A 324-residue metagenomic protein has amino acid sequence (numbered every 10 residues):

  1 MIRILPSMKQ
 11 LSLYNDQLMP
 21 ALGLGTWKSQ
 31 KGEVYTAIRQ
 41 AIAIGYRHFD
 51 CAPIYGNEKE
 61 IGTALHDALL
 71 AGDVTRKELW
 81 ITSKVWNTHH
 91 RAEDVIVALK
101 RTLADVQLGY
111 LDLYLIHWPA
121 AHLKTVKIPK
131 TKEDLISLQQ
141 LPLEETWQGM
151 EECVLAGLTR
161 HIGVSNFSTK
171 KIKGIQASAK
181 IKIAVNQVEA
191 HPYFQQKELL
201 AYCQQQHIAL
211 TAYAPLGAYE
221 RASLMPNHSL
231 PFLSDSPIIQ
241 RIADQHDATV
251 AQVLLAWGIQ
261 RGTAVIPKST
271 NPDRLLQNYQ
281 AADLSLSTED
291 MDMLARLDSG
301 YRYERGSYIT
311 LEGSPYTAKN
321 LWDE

Functional and structural regions predicted by a protein language model:
I2-L79, I96, L216-Y219, A318-E324: N-terminal binding-site loop/beta-alpha segment at the start of enzyme catalytic domains that lines or forms
Y14, G62-R76, L103-Q107, Q176-A179 (+1 more regions): Acidic (Asp/Glu)-rich catalytic clusters
P20-G32, K84-E93, L135-Q139: Active-site mouth loops of central-metabolism enzymes
S29-I42, R91-V106, E145, S168-I172: Short, acidic/polar
R47, G109-D112, R160, A184: Short acidic/polar active-site loop segments enriched in Thr and Asp
T75-H89, L113-P119, Q187-A190: A short, structured active-site edge motif that brings together acidic residues
V95-I116, E152-A156: CE4/NodB-like, metal-dependent polysaccharide N-deacetylase domain that modifies extracellular/periplasmic N-acetylated
P119-E324: Beta/alpha (TIM)-barrel catalytic core signal, keyed to glycine-rich beta->alpha loops juxtaposed to Asp/Glu that bind
